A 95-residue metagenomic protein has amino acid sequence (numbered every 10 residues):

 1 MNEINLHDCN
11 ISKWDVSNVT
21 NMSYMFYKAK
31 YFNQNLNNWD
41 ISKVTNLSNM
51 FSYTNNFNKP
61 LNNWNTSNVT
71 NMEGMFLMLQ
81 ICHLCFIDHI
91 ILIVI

Functional and structural regions predicted by a protein language model:
M1-I95: Negatively charged
